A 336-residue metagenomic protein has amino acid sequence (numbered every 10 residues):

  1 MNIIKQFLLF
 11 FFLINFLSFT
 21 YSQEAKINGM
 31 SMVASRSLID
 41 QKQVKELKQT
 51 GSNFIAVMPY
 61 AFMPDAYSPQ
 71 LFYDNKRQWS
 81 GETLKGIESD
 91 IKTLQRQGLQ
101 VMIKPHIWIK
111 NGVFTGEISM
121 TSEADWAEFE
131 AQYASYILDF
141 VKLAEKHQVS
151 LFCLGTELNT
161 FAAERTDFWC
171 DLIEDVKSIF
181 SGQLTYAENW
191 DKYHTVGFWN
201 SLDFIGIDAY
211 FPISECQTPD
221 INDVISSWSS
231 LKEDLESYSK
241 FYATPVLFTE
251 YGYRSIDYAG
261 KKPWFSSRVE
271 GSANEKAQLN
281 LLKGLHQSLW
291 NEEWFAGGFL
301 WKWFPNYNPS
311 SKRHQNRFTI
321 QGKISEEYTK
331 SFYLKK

Functional and structural regions predicted by a protein language model:
M1-Q23: Bacterial Sec-dependent N-terminal signal peptides
Q23-Q49: Boundary/entry segment of secreted carbohydrate-active catalytic domains
G29-A34, Q70-L84, M120-A134, G155-A163 (+2 more regions): The substrate-binding groove and active-site-proximal loops of carbohydrate-active enzymes, especially glycoside
N53-P69, L84-A162, Y258, W301-N306: Substrate-binding cleft and catalytic face of glycoside hydrolase catalytic domains, especially the flexible beta-alpha
I103-I107, C153-A162, C170-H194, A243-Y251 (+1 more regions): Aromatic-lined carbohydrate-recognition surfaces of secreted/lumenal glycan-active proteins
I137-T156, E188-W228, P245, T249-I256: Aromatic- and acid-rich polysaccharide-binding/catalytic face of secreted or lumenal carbohydrate-active enzymes
A209-I221, Y238-L279, W301-N316: Active-site clefts of carbohydrate-active enzymes
P263, L279-G284, S288-K336: Aromatic-rich peripheral "rim/lid" segments of glycoside hydrolase catalytic domains that contact and position glycan
